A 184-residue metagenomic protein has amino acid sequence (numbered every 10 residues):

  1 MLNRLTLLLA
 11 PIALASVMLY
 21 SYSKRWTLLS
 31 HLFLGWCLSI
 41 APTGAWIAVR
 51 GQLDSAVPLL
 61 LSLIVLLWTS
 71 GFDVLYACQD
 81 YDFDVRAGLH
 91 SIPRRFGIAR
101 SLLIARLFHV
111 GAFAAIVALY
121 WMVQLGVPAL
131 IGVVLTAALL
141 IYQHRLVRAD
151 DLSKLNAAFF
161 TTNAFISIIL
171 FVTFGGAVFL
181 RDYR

Functional and structural regions predicted by a protein language model:
M1, R25-W26, R86, R95 (+1 more regions): Helix-loop interface residues and adjacent transmembrane-helix termini in multi-pass membrane transporters, primarily
M1-L61, I141-R148, K154, F159 (+1 more regions): Intramembrane alpha-helical segments
M1-L8, P42-L63, A114-L130, T173-R184: Helix-coil boundary and interhelical linker segments in multi-pass alpha-helical membrane proteins
V17-Y20, I64-F72, Y76, L135-Y142: Alpha-helical transmembrane segments of multi-pass membrane proteins
M18-S21, P42, I98, F113-I116 (+3 more regions): Hydrophobic transmembrane alpha-helices of multi-pass small-molecule transporters
L34-T43, A105-V117, I166-F171: Core segments of transmembrane alpha-helices that mediate helix-helix packing or line hydrophobic substrate/ligand
V65-I116, R145-F160: Solvent-exposed interhelical
A118-R184: Extended hydrophobic alpha-helices typical of membrane-associated regions
